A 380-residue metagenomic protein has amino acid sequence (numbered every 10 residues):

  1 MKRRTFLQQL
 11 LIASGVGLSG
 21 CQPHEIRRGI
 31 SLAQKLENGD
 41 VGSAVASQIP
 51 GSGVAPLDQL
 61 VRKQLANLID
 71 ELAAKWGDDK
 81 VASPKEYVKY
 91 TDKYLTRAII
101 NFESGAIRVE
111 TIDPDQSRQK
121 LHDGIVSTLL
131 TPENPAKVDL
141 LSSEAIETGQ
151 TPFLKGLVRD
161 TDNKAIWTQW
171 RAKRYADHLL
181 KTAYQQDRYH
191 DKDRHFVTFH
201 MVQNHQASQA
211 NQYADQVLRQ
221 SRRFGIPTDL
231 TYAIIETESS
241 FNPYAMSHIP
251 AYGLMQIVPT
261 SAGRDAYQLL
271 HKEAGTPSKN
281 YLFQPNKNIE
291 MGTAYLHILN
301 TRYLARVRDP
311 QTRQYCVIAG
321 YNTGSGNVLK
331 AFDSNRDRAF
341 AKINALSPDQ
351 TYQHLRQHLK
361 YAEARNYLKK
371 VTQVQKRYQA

Functional and structural regions predicted by a protein language model:
K2, L7-E236, T301, A305-R308 (+1 more regions): Cell-wall glycan-active module
R194-M201, L270-K279: Short glycine/proline-rich turn/loop motifs
Q212-D215, G225-D229, I249-Y252, K287 (+2 more regions): Short, well-structured alpha-helical interface segments that form or flank functional binding sites
G225-M246, I257-V258, G292, V317-N322 (+1 more regions): Short, functionally critical alpha-helical segments immediately adjacent to catalytic or ligand/cofactor-binding
S239-H248, R264, T323-N335: Secretory-pathway/luminal and periplasmic proteins that interact with or process carbohydrate-rich
H248-G275, E290-I298, A345-L346, V371: Substrate-binding/active-site groove segments that recognize and process beta-1,4-linked N-acetyl-hexosamine
P277-K287: A short, structured beta-strand-centered segment in the mid-to-C-terminal lobe of catalytic cores from group-transfer
N288-R338: Catalytic and binding regions of secreted/periplasmic enzymes and modules that target cell-wall glycans
